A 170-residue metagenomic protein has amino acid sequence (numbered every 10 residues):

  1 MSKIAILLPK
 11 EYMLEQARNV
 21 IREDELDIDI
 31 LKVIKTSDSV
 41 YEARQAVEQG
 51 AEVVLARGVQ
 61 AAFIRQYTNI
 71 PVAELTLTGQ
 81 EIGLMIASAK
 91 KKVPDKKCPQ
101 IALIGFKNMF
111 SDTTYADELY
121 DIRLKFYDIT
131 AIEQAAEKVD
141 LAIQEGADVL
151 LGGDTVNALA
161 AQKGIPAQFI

Functional and structural regions predicted by a protein language model:
M1-I170: Non-catalytic structural scaffold of enzyme domains
